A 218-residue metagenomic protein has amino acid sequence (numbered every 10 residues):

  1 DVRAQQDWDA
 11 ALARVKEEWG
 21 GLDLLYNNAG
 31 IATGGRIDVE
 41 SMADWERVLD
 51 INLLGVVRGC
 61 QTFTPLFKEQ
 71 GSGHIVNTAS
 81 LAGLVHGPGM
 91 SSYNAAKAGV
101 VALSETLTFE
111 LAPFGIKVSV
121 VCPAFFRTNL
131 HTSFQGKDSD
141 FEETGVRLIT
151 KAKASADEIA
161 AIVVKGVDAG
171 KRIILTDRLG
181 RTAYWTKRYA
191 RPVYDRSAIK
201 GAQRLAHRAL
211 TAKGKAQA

Functional and structural regions predicted by a protein language model:
D1-A10, M42: The beta1-alpha1 cofactor-binding region of Rossmann-like NAD(H)/NADP(H)-dependent oxidoreductases
R14-L25, T33: A glycine-rich helix->loop->beta "capping" turn within Rossmann-like NAD(P)(H)-dependent oxidoreductase domains
R36-I37, S41-E46: Substrate-binding pocket helix/loop in short-chain dehydrogenase/reductase
C60, A96: Active-site helix of classical SDR
P65, F109-P113: Alpha-helical segment proximal to the catalytic Tyr-Lys
S80: Residue(s) in the substrate-gating loop at a strand-loop-helix junction that position the organic substrate next
P113-G180: SDR active-site lid
